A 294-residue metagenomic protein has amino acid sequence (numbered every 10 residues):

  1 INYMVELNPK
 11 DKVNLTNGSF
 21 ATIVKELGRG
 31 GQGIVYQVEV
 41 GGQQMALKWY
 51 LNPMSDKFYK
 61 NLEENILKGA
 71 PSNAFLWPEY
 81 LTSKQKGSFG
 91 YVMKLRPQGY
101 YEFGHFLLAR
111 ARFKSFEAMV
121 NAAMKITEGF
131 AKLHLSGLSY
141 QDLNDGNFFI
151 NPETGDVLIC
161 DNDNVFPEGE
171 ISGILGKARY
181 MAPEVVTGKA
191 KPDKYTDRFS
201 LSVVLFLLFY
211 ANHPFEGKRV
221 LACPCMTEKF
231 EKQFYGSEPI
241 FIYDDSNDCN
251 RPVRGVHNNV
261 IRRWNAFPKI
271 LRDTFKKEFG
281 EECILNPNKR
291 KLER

Functional and structural regions predicted by a protein language model:
Y3-G41, P71-N73, K84: ATP-binding glycine-rich phosphate-binding loop
Y50-A74: The N-lobe alphaC helix and its flanking beta3-alphaC-beta4 segment of protein kinase-like domains, centered on
L76-A122: Conserved structural core of kinase catalytic domains
F130, H134-P152: Catalytic-loop of the protein kinase fold
C160-F166: Activation of the activation-loop gatekeeper triad in protein kinase-fold domains
I171-G188: Conserved activation segment of eukaryotic-like protein kinases, specifically the C-terminal portion of the activation
D197: Conserved catalytic-loop aspartate of Hanks-type protein kinases
L205-R272: Conserved C-lobe activation region of Hanks-type protein kinase-like domains
